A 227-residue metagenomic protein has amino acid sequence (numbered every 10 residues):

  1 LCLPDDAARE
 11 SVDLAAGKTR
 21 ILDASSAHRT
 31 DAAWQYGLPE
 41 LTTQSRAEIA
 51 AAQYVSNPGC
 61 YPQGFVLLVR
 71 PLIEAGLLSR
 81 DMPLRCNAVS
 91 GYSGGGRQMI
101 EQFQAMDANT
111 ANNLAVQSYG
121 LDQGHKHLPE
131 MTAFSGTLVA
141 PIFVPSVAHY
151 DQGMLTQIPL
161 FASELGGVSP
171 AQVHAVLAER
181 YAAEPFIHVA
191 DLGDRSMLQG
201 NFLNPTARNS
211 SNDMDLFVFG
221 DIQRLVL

Functional and structural regions predicted by a protein language model:
L1-N113, Q117-Y119, A207-R208, F219-D221: N-terminal Rossmann-like NAD(P) cofactor-binding subdomain of oxidoreductases, focused on the glycine-rich
P83, N87-A88, Y92-L227: C-terminal substrate-binding/catalytic lobe of Rossmann-fold NAD(P)-dependent oxidoreductases
